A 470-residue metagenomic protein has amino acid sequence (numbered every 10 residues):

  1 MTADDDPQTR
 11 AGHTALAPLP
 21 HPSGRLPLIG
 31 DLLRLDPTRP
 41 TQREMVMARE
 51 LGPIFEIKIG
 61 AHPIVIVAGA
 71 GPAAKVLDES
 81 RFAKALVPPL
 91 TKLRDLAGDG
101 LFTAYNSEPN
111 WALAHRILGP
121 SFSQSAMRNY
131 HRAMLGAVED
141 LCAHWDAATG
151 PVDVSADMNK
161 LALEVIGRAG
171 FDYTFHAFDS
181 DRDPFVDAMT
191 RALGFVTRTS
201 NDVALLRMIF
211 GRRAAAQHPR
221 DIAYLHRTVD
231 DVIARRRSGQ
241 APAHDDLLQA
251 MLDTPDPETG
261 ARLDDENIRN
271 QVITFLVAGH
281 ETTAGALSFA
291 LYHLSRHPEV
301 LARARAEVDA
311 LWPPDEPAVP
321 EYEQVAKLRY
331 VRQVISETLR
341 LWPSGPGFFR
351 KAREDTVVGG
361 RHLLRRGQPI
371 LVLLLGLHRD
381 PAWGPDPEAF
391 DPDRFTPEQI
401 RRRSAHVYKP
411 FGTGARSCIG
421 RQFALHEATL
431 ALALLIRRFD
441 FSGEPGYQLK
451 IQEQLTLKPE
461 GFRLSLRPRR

Functional and structural regions predicted by a protein language model:
A3-Q8, L16-P20, R49, V138-C142 (+6 more regions): Cytochrome P450 proximal C-terminal region
H21-R49, G60-P63, G71, P89-F171 (+6 more regions): Cytochrome P450 catalytic-domain helical core, especially the substrate-recognition surface and oxygen-activation
D31-G52, R227, D231, P317-G359: Conserved cytochrome P450 K-helix E-x-x-R motif and the immediately C-terminal K′/meander segment
F55, S123, P219-L287, L301 (+2 more regions): Conserved cytochrome P450 catalytic core segment spanning the I/J/K helices
A70-S80: Short active-site loop/helix that positions an aromatic residue
T282-L301, R305-E307, Q422-R437: Cytochrome P450 catalytic-core helices
V372-Q399: Conserved cytochrome P450 K-helix/beta-meander segment immediately N-terminal to the heme-binding cysteine loop
